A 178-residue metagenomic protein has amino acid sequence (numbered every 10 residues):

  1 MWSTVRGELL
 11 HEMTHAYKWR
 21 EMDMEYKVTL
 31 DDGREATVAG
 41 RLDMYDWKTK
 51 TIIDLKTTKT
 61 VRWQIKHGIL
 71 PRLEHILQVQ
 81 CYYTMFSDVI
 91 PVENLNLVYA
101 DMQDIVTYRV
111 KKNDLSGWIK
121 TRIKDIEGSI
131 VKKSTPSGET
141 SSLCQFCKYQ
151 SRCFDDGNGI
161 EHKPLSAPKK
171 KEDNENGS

Functional and structural regions predicted by a protein language model:
M1-I52, K59, W63-I65: Metal-dependent nuclease catalytic cores that hydrolyze phosphodiester bonds in DNA/RNA, characterized by
W2, R6, E74, Q78 (+1 more regions): Soluble or luminal CAZymes and related metallo-dependent hydrolases
T37-A39, E74, E139: A generic fold-level signal
Y45, T49, Q78-T84: A short, hydrophobic secondary-structure junction motif
I52-D54, R122: Active-site-adjacent bridging/hinge elements
T57-T60, A100-M102: Short connector loops/turns at beta-strand edges and beta->alpha or beta->beta junctions
K66-I76: A short acidic, glycine-rich active-site loop that binds or catalyzes chemistry on phosphate/adenosine moieties
I69-P71, C81-S178: Metal-dependent nuclease catalytic regions and adjoining charged, substrate-binding loops involved in nucleic-acid end
